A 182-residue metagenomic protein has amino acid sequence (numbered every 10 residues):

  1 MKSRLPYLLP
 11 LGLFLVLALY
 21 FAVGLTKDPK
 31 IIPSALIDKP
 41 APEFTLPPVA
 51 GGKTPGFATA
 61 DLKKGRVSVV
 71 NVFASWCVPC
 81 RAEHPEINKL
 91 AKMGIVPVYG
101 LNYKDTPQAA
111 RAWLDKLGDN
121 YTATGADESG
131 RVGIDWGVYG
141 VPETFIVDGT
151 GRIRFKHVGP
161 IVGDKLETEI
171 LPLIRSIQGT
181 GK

Functional and structural regions predicted by a protein language model:
M1-V49: N-terminal targeting signals for export/organelle localization
P42-T45, F73, Y99, I134: Conserved Rossmann-like nucleotide-binding pocket used by diverse enzymes that bind dinucleotide cofactors
F44-V69: A short beta-strand-turn-helix
G65-S68, V72-W76, G140: Short pre-active-site segment immediately N-terminal to redox-active cysteine/selenocysteine motifs in thiol-based
V72-K89: Conserved redox-active cysteine motifs that mediate thiol-disulfide chemistry, especially di-cysteine Cys-X(1-2)-Cys
K92-S129, V141: Conserved segment of the thioredoxin-like fold in thiol-based oxidoreductases
D115-N120, D127-Q178: Thiol/disulfide oxidoreductase modules built on the thioredoxin-like
